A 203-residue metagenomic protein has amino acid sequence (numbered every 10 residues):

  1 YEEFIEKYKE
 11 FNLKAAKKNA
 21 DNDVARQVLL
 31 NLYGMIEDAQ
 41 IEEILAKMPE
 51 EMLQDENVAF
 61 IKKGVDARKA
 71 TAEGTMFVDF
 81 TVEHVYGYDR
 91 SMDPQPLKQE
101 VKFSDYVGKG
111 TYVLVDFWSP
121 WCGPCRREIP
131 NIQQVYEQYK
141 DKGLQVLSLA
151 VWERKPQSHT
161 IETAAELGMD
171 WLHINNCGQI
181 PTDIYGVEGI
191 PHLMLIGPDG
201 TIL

Functional and structural regions predicted by a protein language model:
Y1-E56: Preference for long, solvent-exposed alpha-helical segments and helix-linker "stalks"
D38-A39, A67-F80: Alpha-helical linker/edge segments of TPR/alpha-solenoid repeat scaffolds and analogous pre-/post-domain helices
E51-K69: Short, structured interface segments
T81-V113: A short beta-strand-turn-helix
G110-V113, F117-W121, E128, E153 (+1 more regions): Short pre-active-site segment immediately N-terminal to redox-active cysteine/selenocysteine motifs in thiol-based
L114-V115, V146, L193: Hydrophobic beta-strand anchors of alpha/beta hydrolase catalytic cores
R126-L167, I174-I184: Structural microenvironment flanking redox-active thiols in thiol-disulfide oxidoreductases
A165-M169, N176-L203: Thiol/disulfide oxidoreductase modules built on the thioredoxin-like
